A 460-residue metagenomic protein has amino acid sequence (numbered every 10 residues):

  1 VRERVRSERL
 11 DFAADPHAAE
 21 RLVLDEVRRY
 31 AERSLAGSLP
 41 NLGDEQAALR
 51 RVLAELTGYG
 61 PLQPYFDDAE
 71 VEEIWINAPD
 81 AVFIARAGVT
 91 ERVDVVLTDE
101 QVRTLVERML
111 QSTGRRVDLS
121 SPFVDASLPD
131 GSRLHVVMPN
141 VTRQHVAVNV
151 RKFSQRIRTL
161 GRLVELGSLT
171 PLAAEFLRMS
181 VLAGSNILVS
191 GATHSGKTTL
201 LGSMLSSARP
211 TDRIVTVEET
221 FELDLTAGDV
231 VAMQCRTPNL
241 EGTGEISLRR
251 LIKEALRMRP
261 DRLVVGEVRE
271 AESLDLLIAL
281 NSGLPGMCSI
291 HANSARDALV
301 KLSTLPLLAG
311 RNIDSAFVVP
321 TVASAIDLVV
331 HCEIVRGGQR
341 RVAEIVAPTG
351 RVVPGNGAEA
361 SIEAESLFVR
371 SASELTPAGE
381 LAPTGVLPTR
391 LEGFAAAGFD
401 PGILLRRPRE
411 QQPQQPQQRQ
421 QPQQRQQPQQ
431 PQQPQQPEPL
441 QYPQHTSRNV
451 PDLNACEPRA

Functional and structural regions predicted by a protein language model:
V1-T90: N-terminal anchoring/assembly modules that precede and organize ATP-driven motor systems
A13-R21, S38-L49, P64, E72 (+6 more regions): Conserved phosphate/pyrophosphate-binding and hydrolysis machinery centered on Walker-type P-loop NTPases, extending
S38-L39, T57-D67, M109-A126, D212 (+2 more regions): Active-site phosphate-binding and catalytic loops of NTP-dependent enzymes
D68, A81, A85-A183: P-loop NTP-binding catalytic core
A174, G184-S190, T199, S203-A325 (+1 more regions): Switch/coupling sub-region of P-loop NTPases
G196: Conserved glycine(s) of the Walker
F317-V353: Phosphate-binding/switch region of NTP-binding enzymes
R341-A460: NTP-binding/hydrolysis catalytic cores, primarily Walker-type P-loop NTPases
